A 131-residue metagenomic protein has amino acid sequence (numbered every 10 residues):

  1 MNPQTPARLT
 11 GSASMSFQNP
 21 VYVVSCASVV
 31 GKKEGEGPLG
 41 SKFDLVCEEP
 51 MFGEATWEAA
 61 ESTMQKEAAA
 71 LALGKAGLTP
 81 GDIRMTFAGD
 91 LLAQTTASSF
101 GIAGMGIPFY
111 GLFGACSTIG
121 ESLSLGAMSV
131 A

Functional and structural regions predicted by a protein language model:
M1-Y110: Conserved "HGTGT" condensation-loop signature of ketosynthase/thiolase-family condensing enzymes that catalyze
F113-A131: Active-site-proximal alpha-helical scaffold in enzymes
